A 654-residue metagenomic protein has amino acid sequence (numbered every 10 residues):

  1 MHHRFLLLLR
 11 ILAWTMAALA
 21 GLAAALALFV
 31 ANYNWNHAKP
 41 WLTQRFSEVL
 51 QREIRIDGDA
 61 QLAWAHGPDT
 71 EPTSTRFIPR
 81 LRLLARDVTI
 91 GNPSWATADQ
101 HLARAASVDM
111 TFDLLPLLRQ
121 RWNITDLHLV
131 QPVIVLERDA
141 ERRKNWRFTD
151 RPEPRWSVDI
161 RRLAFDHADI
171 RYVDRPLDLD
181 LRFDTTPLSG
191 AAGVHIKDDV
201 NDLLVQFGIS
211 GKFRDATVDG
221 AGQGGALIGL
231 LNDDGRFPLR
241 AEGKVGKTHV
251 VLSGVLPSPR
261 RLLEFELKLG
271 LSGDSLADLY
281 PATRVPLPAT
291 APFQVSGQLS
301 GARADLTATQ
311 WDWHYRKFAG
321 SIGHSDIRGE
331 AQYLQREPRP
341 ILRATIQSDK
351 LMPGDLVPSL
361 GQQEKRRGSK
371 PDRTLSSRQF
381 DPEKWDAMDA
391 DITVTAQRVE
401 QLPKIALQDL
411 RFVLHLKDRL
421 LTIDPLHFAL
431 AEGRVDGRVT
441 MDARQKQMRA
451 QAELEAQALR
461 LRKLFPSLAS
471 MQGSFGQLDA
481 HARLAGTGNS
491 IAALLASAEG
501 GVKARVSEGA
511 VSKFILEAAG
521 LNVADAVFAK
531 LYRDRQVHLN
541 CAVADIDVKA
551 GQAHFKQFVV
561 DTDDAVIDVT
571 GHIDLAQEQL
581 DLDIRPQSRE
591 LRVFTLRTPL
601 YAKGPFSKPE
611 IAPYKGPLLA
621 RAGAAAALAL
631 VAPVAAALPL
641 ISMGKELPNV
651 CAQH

Functional and structural regions predicted by a protein language model:
M1-Q51, I56, V634-P648, A652-Q653: N-terminal type II signal-anchor transmembrane helix that functions as the membrane-insertion/stop-transfer segment
A23-D139, T290-F293, G297, Y601: Terminal hydrophobic membrane-targeting helix
P68, S359-E383: Intrinsically disordered, low-complexity segments enriched in small/polar residues
F77-Q100, N123-R143, R162-R171, L179-D305 (+5 more regions): Small-residue helix/turn framework positions
S94-A98, F112-Q120, R147-W156, L414 (+1 more regions): Short aromatic-glycine motifs in intrinsically disordered, low-complexity regions
P154-W156, Q379-D386: Short boundary motifs at domain starts and secondary-structure transition points
P371, L531, A620-A636: Short, cationic low-complexity segments
